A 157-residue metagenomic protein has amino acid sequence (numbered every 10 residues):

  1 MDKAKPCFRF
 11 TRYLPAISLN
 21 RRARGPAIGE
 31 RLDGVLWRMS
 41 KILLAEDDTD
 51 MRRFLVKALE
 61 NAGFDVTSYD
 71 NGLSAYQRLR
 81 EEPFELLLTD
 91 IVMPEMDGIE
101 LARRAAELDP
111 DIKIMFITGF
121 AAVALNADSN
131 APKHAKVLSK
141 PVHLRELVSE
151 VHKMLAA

Functional and structural regions predicted by a protein language model:
E46: Conserved acidic carboxylate
D50-N61: Charged docking surfaces used in two-component/phosphorelay signaling
V56, V142-K153: C-terminal output helix
G63-D70, R78: Short hydrophobic/Thr-rich beta-strand motif most characteristic of the beta2 strand and flanking loop of CheY-like
N71-S74, D97-L101: Acidic catalytic/metal-coordinating carboxylates
D90: Active-site residues of response regulator receiver
M93: Receiver (REC) domain active-site loop signature in two-component systems and cognate sites in sensor histidine kinases
